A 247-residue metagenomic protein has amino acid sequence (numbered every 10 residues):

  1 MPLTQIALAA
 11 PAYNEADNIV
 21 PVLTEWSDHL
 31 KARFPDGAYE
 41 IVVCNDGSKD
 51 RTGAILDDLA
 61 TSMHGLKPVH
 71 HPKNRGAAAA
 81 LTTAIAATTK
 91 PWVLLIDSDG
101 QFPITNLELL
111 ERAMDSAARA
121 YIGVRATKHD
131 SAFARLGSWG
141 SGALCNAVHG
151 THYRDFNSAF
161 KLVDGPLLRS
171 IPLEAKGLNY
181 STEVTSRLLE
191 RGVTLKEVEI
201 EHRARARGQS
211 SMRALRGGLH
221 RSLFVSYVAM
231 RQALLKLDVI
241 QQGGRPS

Functional and structural regions predicted by a protein language model:
Q5-A7, E40, E183: Cell-envelope/extracellular polymer assembly enzymes that use nucleotide-activated donors
A12-Y13, C44-D46, H71: Conserved sequence signature across two-component system core domains
E15-K31: Short, well-formed alpha-helical segments that are part of the catalytic scaffolds of diverse glycosyltransferases
Y39-V42, G53-A87: Conserved donor nucleotide-binding strand/loop of the catalytic core
N45-A54, G100: A conserved acidic beta->alpha catalytic loop
P72-A87, W92, Q101-L178, R205-Y227 (+1 more regions): Acceptor/aglycone-binding surface of glycosyltransferases and processive sugar-polymer synthases
H152, L173-K176, S186-R203: Catalytic donor-sugar/metal-binding loop of nucleotide-sugar-dependent glycosyltransferases
